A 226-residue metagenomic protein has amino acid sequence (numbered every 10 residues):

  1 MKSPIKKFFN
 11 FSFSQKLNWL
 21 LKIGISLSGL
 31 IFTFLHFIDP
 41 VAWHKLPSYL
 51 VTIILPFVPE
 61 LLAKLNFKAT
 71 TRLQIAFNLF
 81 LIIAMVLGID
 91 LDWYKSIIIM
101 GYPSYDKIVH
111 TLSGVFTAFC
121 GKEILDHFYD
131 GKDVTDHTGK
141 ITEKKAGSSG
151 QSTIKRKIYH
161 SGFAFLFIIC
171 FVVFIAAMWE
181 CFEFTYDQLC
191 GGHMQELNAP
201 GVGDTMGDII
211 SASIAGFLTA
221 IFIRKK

Functional and structural regions predicted by a protein language model:
K2-L197, G201, I214-K226: Bulky hydrophobic segments
G201-S211: Individual transmembrane alpha-helices with interfacial aromatic-anchor signatures
